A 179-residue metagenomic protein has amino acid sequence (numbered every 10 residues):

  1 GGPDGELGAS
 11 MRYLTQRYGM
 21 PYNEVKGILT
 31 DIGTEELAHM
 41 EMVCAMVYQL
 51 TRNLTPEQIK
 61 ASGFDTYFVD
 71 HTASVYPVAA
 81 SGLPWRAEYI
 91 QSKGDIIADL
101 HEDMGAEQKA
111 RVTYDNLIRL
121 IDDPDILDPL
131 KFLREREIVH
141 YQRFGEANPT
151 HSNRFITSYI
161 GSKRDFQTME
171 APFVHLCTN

Functional and structural regions predicted by a protein language model:
G1-N179: Non-heme di-metal
